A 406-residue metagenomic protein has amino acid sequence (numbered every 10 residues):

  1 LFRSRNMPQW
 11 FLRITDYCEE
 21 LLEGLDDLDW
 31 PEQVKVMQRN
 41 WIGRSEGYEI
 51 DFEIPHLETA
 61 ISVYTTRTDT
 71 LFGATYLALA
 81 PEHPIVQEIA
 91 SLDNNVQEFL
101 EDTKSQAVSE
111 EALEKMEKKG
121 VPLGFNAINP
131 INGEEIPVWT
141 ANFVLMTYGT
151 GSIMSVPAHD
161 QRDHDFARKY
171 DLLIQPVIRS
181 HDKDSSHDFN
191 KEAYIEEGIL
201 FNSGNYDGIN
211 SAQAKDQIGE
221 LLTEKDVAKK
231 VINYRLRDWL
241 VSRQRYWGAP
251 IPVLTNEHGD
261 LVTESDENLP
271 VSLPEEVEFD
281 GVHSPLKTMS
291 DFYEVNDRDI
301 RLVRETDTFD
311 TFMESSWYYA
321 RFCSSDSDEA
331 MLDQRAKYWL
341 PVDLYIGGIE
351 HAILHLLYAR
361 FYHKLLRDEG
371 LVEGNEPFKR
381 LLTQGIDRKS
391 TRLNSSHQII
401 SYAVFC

Functional and structural regions predicted by a protein language model:
F2-I174, R179, V282-R298: NTP-handling and nucleic-acid-processing catalytic cores
F2-I61, S152-N268, V277, R392 (+1 more regions): Residue patterns forming the tRNA-binding/recognition surfaces of aminoacyl-tRNA synthetases and related DALR
T103-G124, V177-S180, N205-A212, D216-G219 (+5 more regions): Conserved catalytic alpha/beta cores of large enzymes that bind or transform nucleotide phosphates and polynucleotides
P130, Y194, T311-F312: Extracellular/periplasmic catalytic domains that process cell-envelope and extracellular macromolecules
F143-Y148, N190-A193, K337-W339: Short, surface-exposed loop/turn microsegments at beta-strand edges and helix-strand junctions
Y148-H159, D165-D182, W247-R392, S401: Conserved active-site neighborhood of enzyme catalytic/cofactor-binding cores
N394-S396, I400-C406: Hydrophobic alpha-helical segments, chiefly the membrane-spanning helices and signal/signal-anchor peptides
